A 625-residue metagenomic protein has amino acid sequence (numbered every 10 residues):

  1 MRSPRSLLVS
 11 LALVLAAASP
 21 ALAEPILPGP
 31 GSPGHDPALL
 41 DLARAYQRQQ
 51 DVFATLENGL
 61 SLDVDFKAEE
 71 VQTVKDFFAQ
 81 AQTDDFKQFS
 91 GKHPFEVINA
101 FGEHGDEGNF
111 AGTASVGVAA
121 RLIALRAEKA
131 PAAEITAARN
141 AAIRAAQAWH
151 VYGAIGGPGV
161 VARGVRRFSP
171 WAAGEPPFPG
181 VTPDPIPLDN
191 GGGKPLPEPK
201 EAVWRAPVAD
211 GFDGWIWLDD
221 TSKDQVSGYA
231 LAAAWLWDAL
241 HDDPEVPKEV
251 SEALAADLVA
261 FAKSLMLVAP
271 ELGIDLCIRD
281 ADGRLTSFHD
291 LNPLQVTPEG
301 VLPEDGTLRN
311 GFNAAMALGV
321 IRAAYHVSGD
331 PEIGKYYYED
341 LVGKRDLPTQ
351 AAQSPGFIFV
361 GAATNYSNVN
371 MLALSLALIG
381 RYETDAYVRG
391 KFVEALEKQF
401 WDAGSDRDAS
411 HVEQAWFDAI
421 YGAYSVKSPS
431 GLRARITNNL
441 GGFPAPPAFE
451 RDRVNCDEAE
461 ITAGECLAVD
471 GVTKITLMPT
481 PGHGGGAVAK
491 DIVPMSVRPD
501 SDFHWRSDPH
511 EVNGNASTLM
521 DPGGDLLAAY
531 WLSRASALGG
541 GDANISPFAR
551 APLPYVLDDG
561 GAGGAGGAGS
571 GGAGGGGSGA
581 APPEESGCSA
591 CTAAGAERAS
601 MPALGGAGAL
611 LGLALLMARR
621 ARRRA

Functional and structural regions predicted by a protein language model:
M1-P25, R623-A625: Sec-dependent, cleavable N-terminal signal peptides
S19-A23, L557-A614, A618-R624: Ser/Thr-rich, Pro/Gly/Ala-heavy low-complexity intrinsically disordered linkers and tails of secreted extracellular
E24-F53, L372-G563: Terminal, non-catalytic domain-edge segments
E24-N109, R144, A148-F212, S264-L291 (+3 more regions): Low-complexity, Ser/Thr/Pro/Gly-enriched N-terminal "stalk/linker" regions
G29-S32, T113-A130, G228-V246, G306 (+5 more regions): Well-ordered alpha-helical scaffold segments within catalytic/enzyme domains
P94-G112, T136, D213-D224, V301-F312 (+1 more regions): Short, solvent-exposed segments of well-ordered alpha helices
A120, A124-N140, R144, R163-G180 (+2 more regions): Short coil/linker segments at helix-helix boundaries
D238-A423: Elongated scaffolding segments in large macromolecular assemblies, built predominantly from amphipathic alpha-helices
